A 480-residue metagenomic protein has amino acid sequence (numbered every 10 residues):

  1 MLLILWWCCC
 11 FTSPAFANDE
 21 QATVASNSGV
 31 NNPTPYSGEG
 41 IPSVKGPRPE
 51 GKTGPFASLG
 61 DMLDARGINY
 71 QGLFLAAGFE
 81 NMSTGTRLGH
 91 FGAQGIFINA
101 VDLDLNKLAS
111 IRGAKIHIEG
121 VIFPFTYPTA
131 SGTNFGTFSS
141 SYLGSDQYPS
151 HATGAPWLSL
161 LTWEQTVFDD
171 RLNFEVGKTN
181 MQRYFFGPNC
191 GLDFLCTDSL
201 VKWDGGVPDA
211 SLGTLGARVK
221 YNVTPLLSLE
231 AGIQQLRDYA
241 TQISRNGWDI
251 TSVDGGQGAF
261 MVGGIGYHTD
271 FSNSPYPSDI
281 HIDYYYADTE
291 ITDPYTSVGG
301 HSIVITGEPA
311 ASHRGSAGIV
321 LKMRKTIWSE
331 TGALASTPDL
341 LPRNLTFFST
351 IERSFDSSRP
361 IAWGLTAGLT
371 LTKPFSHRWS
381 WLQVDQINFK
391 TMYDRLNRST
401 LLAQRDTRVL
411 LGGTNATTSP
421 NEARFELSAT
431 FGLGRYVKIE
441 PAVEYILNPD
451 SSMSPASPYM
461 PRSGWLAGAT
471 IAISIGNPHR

Functional and structural regions predicted by a protein language model:
C9, S13-L75, N81, N106-S110: N-terminal periplasmic/intermembrane-space "pro-region" immediately following the signal or transit peptide
P47-Y70, L103-H117, F168-R171, L226 (+5 more regions): Short loop/turn motifs that connect adjacent beta-strands in outer-membrane beta-barrel proteins
K52-T53, E80, F91-F97, A155-S159 (+6 more regions): Residues that define the transmembrane beta-barrel architecture of outer-membrane proteins
Y70-G78, I116-I122, F174-K178, A231-Q235 (+6 more regions): Transmembrane beta-barrel strands of outer-membrane/channel proteins
G72, I98-L105, L161-Q165, A217-Y221 (+5 more regions): Residues on the lipid-exposed face of transmembrane beta-strands in outer-membrane beta-barrel proteins
E80-G95, A109-S159, D249-G255, P449-S451: Surface-exposed loop and membrane-interface regions of Gram-negative outer-membrane beta-barrel proteins
A130-T162, D169-A259, G263, L410-L411: Surface-exposed coil loops of outer-membrane beta-barrel proteins
P461-R480: Outer-membrane beta-barrel "beta-signal"
